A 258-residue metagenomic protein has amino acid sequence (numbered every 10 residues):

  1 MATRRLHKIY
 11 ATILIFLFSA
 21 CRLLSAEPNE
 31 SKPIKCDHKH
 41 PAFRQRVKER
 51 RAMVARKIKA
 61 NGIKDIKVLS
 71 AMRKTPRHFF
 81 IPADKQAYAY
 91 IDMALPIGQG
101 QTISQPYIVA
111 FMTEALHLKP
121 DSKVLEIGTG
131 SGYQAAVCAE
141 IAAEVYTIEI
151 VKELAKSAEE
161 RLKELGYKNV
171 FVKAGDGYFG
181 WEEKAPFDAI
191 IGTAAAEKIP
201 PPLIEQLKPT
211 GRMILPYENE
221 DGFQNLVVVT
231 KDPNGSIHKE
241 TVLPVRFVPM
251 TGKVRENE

Functional and structural regions predicted by a protein language model:
A2, E27-P33, M213-L215, N219-G222 (+1 more regions): Extracellular beta-propeller repeat domains
A2-I13: Bacterial N-terminal signal peptides that target proteins for export
T12-R22: Bacterial N-terminal signal peptides
E27-L125, A136, I141, K156 (+4 more regions): Class I SAM-dependent transferase core
H117-S236: Conserved nucleotide-cofactor-binding alpha/beta core module
N257-E258: Short, solvent-exposed mixed-charge patches
